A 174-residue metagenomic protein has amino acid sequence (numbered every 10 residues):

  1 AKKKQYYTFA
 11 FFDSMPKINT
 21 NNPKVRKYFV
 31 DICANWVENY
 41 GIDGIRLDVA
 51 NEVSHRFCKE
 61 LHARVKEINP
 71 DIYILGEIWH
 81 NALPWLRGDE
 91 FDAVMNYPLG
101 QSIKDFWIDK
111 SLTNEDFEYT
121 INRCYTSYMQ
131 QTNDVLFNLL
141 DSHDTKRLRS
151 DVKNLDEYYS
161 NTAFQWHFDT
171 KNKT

Functional and structural regions predicted by a protein language model:
A1, E52-V53, H143: Glycine-/small-residue-rich active-site loops that bind phosphorylated ligands and cofactors
A1-N39, E60-E67, P84: Substrate-binding/active-site clefts of carbohydrate-active enzymes
A1-Y6, I72, K171-T174: Short intrinsically disordered, low-complexity coil segments enriched in acidic
Y6, D13-M15, E90, V94 (+1 more regions): Residue-level signal for pocket-adjacent positions within structured domains
F11-R26, D43-E52, I103-N114, L148 (+1 more regions): The substrate-binding groove and active-site-proximal loops of carbohydrate-active enzymes, especially glycoside
A34, E38, D48-L139: Active-site-proximal helices and loops of the catalytic beta/alpha 8
R123-T174: Active-site-proximal substrate-binding groove within the catalytic cores of carbohydrate-active enzymes
